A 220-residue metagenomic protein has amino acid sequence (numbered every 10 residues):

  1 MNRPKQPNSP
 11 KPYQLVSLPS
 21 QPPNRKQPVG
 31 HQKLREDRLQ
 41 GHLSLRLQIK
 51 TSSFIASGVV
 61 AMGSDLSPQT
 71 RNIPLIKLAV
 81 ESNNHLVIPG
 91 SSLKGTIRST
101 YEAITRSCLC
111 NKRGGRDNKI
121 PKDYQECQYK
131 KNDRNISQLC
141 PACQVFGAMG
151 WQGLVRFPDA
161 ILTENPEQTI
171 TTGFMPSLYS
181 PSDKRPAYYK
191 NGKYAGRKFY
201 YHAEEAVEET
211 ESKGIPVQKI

Functional and structural regions predicted by a protein language model:
M1-I220: RNA-binding basic/glycine-rich loop and surface signature characteristic of RAMP-family CRISPR effectors
